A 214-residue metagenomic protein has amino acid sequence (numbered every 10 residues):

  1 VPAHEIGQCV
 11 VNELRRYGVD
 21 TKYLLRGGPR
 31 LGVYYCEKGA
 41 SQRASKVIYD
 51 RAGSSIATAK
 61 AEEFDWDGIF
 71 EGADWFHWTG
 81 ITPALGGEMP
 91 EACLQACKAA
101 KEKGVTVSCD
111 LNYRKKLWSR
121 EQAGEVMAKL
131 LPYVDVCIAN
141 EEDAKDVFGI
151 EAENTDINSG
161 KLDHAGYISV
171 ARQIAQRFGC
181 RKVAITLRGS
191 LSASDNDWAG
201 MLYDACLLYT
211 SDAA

Functional and structural regions predicted by a protein language model:
P2-I81: Conserved N-terminal subdomain of the carbohydrate kinase-like
G39-S41, Y203-L207: Short acidic-glycine loop/turn motifs at beta-strand connectors
G53-A57, A84-G86, Y113-W118, S159-D163: Short, flexible loop segments at the rims of nucleotide/cofactor-binding pockets, characterized by
T82-E91, S119, F148: Glycine/threonine-rich flexible loop motifs
A92-E102, V126-Y133: Catalytic-core regions built around general acid/base machinery
T106-S108: Short beta-strand/loop segments at the ligand-binding rim of alpha/beta enzyme cores
L117-A205: Conserved phosphate/ATP/ADP-binding segment of small-molecule kinases
Y209-A214: Conserved small/polar residues in nucleotide/adenosyl-binding loops
